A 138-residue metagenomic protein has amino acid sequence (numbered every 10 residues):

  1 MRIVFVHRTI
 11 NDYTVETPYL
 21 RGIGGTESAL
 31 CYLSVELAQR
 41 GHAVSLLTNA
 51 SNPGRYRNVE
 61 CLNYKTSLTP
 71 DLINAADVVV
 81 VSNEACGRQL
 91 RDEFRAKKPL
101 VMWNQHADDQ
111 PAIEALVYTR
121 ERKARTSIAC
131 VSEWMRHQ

Functional and structural regions predicted by a protein language model:
M1-N49: N-terminal subdomain of nucleotide-sugar transferases
F5, P70-C86, V101-M102: Short N-terminal targeting/anchoring amphipathic segment
T26-A29, V81-N83, C130-S132: Replace "coordinates the UDP/GDP/TDP-sugar" with "coordinates nucleotide-activated sugar donors
E36-A43, G54-N74: Conserved nucleotide-sugar phosphate-binding/catalytic loop shared by glycosyltransferases and other
N52, A85-G87, W134-R136: Alpha-helix capping/helix-boundary segments
I73, I113-T126: A conserved, positively charged/aromatic
C86-R88, P99-A115: A short, histidine- and acid-enriched strand-loop-helix "catalytic/donor-clamping" loop that lines the nucleotide-sugar
L90, P111-I113, R125-Q138: A short, active-site helix/loop in glycosyltransferases that binds the activated sugar's phosphate group
